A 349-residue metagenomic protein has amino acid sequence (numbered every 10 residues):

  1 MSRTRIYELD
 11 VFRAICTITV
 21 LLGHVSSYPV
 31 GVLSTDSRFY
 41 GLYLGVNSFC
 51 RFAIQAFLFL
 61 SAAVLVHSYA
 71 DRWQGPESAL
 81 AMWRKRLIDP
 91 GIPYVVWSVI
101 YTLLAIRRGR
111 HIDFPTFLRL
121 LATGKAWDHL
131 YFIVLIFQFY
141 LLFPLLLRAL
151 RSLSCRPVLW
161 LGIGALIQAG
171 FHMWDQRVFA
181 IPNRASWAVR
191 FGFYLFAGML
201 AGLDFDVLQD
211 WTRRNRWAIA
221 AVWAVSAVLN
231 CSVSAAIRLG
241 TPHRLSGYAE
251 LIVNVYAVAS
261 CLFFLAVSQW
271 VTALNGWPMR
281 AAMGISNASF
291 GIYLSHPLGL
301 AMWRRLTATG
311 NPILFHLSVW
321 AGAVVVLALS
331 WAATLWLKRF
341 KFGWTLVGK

Functional and structural regions predicted by a protein language model:
Y7-A70, P90-S98: Functionally critical transmembrane alpha-helices in membrane proteins and complexes, commonly lining
L22-V25, I163-Q176, W223-A236, L298: Aromatic-anchored segments of alpha-helical transmembrane domains
L44-Q55, L121-L135, D175-L195, C231-C261: Interfacial loop-to-helix transition and helix-capping segments at the boundaries of transmembrane helices
N47-Q55, S68-L104, P115-D128, G284-Y293: Transmembrane alpha-helical segments and their boundary/interface "anchor" motifs in multi-pass integral membrane
I54-H67, F137-L147, G170-W211, V253-A273 (+1 more regions): Specific transmembrane alpha-helix
Y101-R177, P182, A188-L195: Hydrophobic alpha-helical segments with transmembrane-like composition
L208-A288: Alpha-helical transmembrane segments and terminal signal-anchor/GPI-anchor hydrophobic tails, characterized by long
Q269-M283, G299-K349: C-terminal "closing" transmembrane helix and its immediate cytosolic amphipathic cap in multi-pass membrane proteins
